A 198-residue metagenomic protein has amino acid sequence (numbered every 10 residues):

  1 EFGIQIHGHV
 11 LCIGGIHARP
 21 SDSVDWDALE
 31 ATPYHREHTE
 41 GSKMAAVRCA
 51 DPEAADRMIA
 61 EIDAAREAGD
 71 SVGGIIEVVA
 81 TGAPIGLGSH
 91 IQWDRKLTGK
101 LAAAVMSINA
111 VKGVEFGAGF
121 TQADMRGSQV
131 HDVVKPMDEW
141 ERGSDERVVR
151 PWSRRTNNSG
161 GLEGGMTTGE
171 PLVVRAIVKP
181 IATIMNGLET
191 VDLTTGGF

Functional and structural regions predicted by a protein language model:
E1-S89, W93: Glycine-rich, mobile lid/loop segments that gate access to catalytic sites or pores
A68-G196: Glycine-rich anion/phosphate-binding loop at the beta-strand->alpha-helix junction
